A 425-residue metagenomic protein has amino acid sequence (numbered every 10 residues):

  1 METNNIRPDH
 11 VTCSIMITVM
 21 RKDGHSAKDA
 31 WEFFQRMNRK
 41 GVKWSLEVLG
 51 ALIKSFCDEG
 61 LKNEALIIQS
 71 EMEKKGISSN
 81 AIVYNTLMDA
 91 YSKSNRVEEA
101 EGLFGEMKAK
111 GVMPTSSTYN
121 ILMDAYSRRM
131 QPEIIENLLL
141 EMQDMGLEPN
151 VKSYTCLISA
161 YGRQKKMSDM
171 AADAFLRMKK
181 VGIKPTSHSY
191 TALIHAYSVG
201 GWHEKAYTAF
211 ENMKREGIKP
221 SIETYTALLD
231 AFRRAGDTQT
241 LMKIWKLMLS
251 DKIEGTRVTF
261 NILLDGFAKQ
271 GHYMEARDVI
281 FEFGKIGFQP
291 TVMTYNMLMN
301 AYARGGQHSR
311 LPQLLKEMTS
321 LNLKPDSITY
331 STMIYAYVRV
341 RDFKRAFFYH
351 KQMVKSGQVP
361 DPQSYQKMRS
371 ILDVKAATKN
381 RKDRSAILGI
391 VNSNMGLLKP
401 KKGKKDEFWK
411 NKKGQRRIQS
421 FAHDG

Functional and structural regions predicted by a protein language model:
E2-T18, K22-E32, R36-E47, G60-L66 (+5 more regions): N-terminal targeting peptides
D9-S14, T18, A30, S45-G50 (+27 more regions): Pentatricopeptide repeat
R21-K22, C57, E71, S92 (+10 more regions): Non-globular disordered terminal and juxtamembrane segments underlying protein topogenesis/assembly
A27, K62, V97, P132 (+7 more regions): TPR-repeat structural position
F33, I68, L103, L138 (+7 more regions): Alpha-helical solenoid repeat scaffolds, predominantly canonical TPR units
F343-P360, D373, R384-G396: TPR/TPR-like (Sel1-like) alpha-helical repeat modules
